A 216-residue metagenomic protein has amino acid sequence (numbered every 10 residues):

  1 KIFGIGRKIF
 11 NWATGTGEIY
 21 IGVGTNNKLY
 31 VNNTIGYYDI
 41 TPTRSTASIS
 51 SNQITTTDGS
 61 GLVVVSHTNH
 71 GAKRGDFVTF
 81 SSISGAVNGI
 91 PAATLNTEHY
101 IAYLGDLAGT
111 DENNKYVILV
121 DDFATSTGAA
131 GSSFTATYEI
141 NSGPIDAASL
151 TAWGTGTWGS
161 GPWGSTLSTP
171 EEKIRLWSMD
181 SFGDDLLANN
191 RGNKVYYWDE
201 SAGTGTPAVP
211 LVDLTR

Functional and structural regions predicted by a protein language model:
K1-T46, I140-T166, Y197: N-terminal beta-propeller domains
I2-G4, V212-T215: Surface loop/turn motifs at the tips and blade-to-blade linkers of beta-strand repeat domains
I5, K173-R175, F182: Beta-rich catalytic cores
A13-T16, S178-F182: Flexible, charged surface loops at secondary-structure boundaries
G24-N26, N33, T97, F182 (+1 more regions): Short loop/turn segments that connect beta-strands within the blades of beta-propeller domains, predominantly WD40
I40-L176, G203-D213: Small/polar beta-strand repeat architecture
